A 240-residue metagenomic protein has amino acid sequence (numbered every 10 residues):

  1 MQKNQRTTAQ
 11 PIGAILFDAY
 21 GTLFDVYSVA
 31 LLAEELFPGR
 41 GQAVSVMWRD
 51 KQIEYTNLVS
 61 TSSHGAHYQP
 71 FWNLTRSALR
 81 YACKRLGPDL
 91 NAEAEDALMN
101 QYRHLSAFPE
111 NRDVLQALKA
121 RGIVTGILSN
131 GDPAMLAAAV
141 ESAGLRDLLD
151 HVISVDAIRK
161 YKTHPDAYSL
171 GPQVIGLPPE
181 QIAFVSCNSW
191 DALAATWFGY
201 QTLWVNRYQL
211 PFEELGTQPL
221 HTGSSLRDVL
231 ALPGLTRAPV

Functional and structural regions predicted by a protein language model:
Q2-I15, Q116, L128, D132-P133 (+1 more regions): Asp-based, Mg2+/Mn2+-dependent phosphohydrolase catalytic module
K3-I53: Active-site neighborhood of HAD-like aspartate-dependent phosphohydrolases
V29, V44, A94, L145-L148: Hydrophobic side chains within well-formed alpha-helices
L31-L32, M47, S77-Y81, A97 (+4 more regions): Alpha-helical elements of Rossmann-like donor-binding domains used by nucleotide-donor carbohydrate transfer enzymes
A33, W48-Q52, T75, L98-Y102 (+1 more regions): Hydrophobic alpha-helical core bundles mediating ligand binding, dimerization, or RNAP-core interactions
F37-G41, R85-L90, G144-L148, G176-L177: Short helix-capping segments at alpha-helix termini
Q42, Y55-D96: A metal-dependent, Asp-based hydrolase signature
W72-N73, L90-I127, A137, P165: Short, acidic loop-to-helix structural element flanking the phosphoryl-transfer center in phosphate-processing enzymes
